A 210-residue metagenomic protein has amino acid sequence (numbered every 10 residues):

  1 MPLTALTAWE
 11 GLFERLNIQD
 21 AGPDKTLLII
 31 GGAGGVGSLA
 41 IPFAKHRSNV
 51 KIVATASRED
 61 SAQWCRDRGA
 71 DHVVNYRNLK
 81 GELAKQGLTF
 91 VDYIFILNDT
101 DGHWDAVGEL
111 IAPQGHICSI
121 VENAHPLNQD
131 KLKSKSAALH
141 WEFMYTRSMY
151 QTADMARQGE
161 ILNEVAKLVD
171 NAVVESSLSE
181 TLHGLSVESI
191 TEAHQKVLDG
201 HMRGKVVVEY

Functional and structural regions predicted by a protein language model:
M1, I29-I30, V53-T55, V74-Y76 (+4 more regions): Glycine- and other small-residue-rich loops at beta-strand/loop junctions that grip anionic moieties
M1-N78: Mid-domain Rossmann-like dinucleotide-binding core that forms the NAD(H)/NADP(H) cofactor-binding site
A5-W9, W104, I161-V165, I190: A general structural signal for well-ordered alpha-helical segments in protein cores
Q19-G22, R68, V73-E142: Glycine-rich cofactor phosphate-binding loops and adjacent beta1-alpha1 units of small-molecule cofactor enzyme domains
L28, V53, H116-C118, H140 (+1 more regions): Structural detector of well-ordered beta-strand residues that form the stable sheet scaffold of enzyme domains
K131-T181: C-terminal substrate-binding/catalytic core of Rossmann-like NAD(P)-dependent dehydrogenases/reductases
K167-E180, T191-Y210: C-terminal capping/lid region of NAD(P)-dependent oxidoreductase domains
G184-E188: Conserved loop-to-helix N-cap of the C-terminal "lid" that shapes the substrate pocket in Rossmann-like
